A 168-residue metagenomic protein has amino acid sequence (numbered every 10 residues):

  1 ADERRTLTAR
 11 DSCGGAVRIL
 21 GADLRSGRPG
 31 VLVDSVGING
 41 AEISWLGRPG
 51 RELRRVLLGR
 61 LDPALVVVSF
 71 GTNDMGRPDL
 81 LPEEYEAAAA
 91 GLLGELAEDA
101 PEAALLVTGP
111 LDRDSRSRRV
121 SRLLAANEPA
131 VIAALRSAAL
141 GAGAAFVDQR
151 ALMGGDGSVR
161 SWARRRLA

Functional and structural regions predicted by a protein language model:
A1-G94, D114-R116, R165-L167: Conserved SGNH/GDSL esterase-like catalytic core that processes O-acyl groups on lipids and polysaccharides
G27, I38, P110, A151-G154: Residues that form or immediately flank small-molecule/cofactor binding pockets and catalytic motifs
V31, L61-V66, A100-L105, G141-A145: Loop/turn elements at helix/coil->beta-strand transitions in domains of secreted/extracellular proteins
R51, D112-A168: Catalytic His-Asp segment of secreted/periplasmic serine-dependent ester chemistry enzymes
S69, T108-G109: Alpha/beta-hydrolase-fold catalytic nucleophile elbow
E84-A87, G91-E98, A130-S137: Alpha-helical scaffolding segments of alpha/beta enzyme cores, especially the outer helices of TIM-barrel or partial
E98, E102, G154-G155: Secondary-structure boundary motif
